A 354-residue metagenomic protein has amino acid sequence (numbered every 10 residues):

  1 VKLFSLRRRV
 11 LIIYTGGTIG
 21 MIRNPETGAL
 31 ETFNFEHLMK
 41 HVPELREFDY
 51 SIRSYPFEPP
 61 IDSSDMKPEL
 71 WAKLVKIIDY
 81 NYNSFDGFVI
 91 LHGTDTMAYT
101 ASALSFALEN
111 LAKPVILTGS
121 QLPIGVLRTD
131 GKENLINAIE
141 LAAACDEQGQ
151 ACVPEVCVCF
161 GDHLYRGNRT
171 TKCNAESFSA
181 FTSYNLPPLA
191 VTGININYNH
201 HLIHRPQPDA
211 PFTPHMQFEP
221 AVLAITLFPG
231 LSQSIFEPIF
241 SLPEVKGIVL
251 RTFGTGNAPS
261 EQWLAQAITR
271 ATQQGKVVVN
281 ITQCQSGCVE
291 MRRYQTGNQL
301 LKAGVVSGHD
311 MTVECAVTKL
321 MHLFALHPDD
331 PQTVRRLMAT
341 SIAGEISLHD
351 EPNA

Functional and structural regions predicted by a protein language model:
V1-Y80: ATP/NTP phosphate-donor binding region
L3, T255-A354: C-terminal non-catalytic interaction/assembly regions of soluble proteins
R7-R9, I13-G17, R23, N34-R46 (+3 more regions): Accessory alpha-helical/coil subdomains and C-terminal extensions that flank or cap enzyme catalytic cores
I13-T15, I90-H92, I116-G119, P154-G161 (+3 more regions): Short beta-strand segments
G17-G20, H92-A98, H163-Y165, G254-N257 (+1 more regions): Gly/Ser/Thr-rich loops at beta-strand to alpha-helix junctions that form or flank small-molecule/cofactor-binding
M21-I22, T96-A101, G131-L135, N257-S260: Short glycine/serine/threonine-rich phosphate/pyrophosphate-binding segments that cradle anionic phosphate groups
I90-K113, S260-A267, T296: Short Gly/Thr/Asp-enriched flexible loops that form oxyanion-binding sites at enzyme active sites
L117-G193: Internal gly/pro-rich beta-alpha loop/helix module that stabilizes soluble enzyme cofactors or their anionic handles
